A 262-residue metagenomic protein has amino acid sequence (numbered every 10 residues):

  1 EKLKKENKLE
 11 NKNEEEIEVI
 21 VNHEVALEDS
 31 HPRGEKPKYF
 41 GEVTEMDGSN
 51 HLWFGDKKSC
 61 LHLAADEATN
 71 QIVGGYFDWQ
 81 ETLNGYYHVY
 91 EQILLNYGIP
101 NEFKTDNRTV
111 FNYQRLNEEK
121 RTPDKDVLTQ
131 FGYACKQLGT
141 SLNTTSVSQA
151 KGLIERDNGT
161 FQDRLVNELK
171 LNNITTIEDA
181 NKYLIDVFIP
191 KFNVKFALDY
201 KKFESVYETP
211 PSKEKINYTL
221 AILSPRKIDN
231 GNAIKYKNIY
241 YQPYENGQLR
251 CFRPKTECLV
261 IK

Functional and structural regions predicted by a protein language model:
K2-Q71, W79, L83-N101, G132-Q137 (+1 more regions): Mobile-element integrase/transposase regions, centering on the N-terminal DNA-binding/Zn-coordinating module
E24, I189-K262: C-terminal, beta-rich DNA-binding module of retroviral/retroelements integrases
E45, F103-T105, L142-T144: A structural signal for short, well-ordered beta-strand segments and their strand-loop junctions that often border
F54-G55, V73, Y113, N143-T144 (+1 more regions): Short helix/loop capping segments that flank catalytic or ligand/cofactor-binding pockets
G55-D56, N107, N238: Residue-level detection of beta-strand-connecting loop/turn positions
L95-P123, S148: Acidic/histidine-rich, metal-coordinating catalytic segments
D124, Q130-K201, V206-Y218: Charged alpha-helix within mobile-element recombinases
